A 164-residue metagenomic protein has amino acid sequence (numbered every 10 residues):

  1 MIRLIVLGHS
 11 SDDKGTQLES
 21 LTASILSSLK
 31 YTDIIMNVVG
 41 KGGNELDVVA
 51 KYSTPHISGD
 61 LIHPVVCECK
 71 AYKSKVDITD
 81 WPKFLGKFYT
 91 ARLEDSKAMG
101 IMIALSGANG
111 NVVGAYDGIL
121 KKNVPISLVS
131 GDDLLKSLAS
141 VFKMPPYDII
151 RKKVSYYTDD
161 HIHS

Functional and structural regions predicted by a protein language model:
M1-S164: Mixed-charge (Asp/Glu-Lys/Arg
